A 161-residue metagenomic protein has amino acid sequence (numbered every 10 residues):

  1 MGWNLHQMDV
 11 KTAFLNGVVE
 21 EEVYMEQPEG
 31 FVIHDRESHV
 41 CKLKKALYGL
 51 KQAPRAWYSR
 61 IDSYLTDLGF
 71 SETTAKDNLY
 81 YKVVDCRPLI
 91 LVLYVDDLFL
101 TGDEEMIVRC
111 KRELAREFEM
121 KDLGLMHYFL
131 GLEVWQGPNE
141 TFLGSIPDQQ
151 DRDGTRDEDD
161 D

Functional and structural regions predicted by a protein language model:
M1-D161: Long, low-complexity, charge-biased intrinsically disordered regions
